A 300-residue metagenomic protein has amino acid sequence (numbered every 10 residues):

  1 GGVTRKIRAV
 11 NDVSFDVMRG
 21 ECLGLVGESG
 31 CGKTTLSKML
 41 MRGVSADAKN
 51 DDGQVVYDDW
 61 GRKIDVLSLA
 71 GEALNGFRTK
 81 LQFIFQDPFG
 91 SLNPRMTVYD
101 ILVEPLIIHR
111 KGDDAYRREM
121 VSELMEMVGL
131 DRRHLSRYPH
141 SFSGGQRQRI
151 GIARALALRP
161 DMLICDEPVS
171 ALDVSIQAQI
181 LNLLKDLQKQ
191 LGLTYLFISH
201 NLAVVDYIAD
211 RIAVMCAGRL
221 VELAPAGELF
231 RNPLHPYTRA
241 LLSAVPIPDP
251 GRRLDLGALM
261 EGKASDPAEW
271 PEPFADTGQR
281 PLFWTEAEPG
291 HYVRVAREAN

Functional and structural regions predicted by a protein language model:
G1, R62-K63, A226-A299: Charged, flexible cofactor/metal-binding loops and thiol motifs
Q54-G76: ABC ATPase NBD Q-loop/coupling interface
D58-R62, A115-R133, L242: Conserved ABC ATPase "signature" region
Y138-F142, Q146: Conserved ABC ATPase signature
A157-D161: A short, proline-enriched helix->beta-strand linker immediately N-terminal to the Walker B motif in ABC-type P-loop
V205-Y207: A short, surface-exposed alpha-helical micro-motif characterized by mixed small hydrophobic and charged/polar residues
